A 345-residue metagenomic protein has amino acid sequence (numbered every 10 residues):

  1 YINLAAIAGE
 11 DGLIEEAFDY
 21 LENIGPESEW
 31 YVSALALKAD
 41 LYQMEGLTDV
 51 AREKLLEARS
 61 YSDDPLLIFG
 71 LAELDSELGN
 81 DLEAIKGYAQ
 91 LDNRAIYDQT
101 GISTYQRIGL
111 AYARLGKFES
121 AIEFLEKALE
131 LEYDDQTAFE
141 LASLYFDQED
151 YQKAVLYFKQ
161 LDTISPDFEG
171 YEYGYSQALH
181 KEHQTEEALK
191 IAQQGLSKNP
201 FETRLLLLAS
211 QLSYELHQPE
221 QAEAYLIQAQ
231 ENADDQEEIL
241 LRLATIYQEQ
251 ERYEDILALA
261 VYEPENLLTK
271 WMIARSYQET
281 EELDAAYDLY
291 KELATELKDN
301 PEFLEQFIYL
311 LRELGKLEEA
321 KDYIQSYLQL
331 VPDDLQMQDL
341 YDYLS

Functional and structural regions predicted by a protein language model:
N3, L37, G70, T104-R107 (+7 more regions): Canonical tetratricopeptide repeat
N23-I24, E57-A58, Q90-R94, K127-A128 (+6 more regions): Canonical positions in the second alpha-helix
E29, S62-D63, I96-Q99, E132-Y133 (+6 more regions): Short coil turns that delineate tetratricopeptide repeat
V32-S33, L66-L67, Q99-S103, Q136-T137 (+7 more regions): Start-of-helix register in tetratricopeptide repeats
